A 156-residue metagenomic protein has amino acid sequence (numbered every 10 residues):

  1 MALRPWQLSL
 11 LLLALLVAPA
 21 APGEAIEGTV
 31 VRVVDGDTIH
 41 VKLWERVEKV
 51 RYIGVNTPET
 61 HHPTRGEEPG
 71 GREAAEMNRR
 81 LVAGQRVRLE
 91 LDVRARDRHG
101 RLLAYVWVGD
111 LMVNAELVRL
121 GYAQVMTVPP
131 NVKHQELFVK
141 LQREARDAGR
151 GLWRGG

Functional and structural regions predicted by a protein language model:
A2-G156: Small beta-barrel nucleic-acid-binding modules, primarily SNase/OB-fold domains and secondarily Tudor-like barrels
